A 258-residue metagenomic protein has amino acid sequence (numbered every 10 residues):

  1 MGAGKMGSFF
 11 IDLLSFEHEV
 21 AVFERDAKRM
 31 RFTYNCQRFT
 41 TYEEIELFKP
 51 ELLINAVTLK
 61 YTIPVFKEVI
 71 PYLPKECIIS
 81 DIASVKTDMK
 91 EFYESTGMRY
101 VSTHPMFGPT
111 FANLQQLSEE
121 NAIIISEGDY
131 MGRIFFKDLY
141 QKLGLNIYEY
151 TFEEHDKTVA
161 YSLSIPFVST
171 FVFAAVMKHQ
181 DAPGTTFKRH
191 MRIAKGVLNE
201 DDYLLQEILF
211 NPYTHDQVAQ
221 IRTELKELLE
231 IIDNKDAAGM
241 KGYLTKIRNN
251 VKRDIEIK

Functional and structural regions predicted by a protein language model:
M1-F39: NAD(P)+-binding Rossmann beta1-loop-alpha1 motif at the extreme N-terminus of oxidoreductases
A27-N35, L47, K90-T96: Short loop/helix-cap segments at secondary-structure boundaries that form the rim of catalytic
Q37-E43, Y148-F152: Short acidic-hydrophobic, aromatic-tinged amphipathic segments that line or gate anion-handling sites
E43-Y72: Rossmann-like NAD(P)-binding element
I54-N55, S80, I124: Redox-cofactor binding/interface segments in oxidoreductases and associated redox assembly factors
Y72-F92: ADP-ribose/adenylate-binding Rossmann-like module
V85, M89, Y93-I147: Rossmann-fold dinucleotide-binding core
E149-K258: An accessory alpha-helical subdomain
